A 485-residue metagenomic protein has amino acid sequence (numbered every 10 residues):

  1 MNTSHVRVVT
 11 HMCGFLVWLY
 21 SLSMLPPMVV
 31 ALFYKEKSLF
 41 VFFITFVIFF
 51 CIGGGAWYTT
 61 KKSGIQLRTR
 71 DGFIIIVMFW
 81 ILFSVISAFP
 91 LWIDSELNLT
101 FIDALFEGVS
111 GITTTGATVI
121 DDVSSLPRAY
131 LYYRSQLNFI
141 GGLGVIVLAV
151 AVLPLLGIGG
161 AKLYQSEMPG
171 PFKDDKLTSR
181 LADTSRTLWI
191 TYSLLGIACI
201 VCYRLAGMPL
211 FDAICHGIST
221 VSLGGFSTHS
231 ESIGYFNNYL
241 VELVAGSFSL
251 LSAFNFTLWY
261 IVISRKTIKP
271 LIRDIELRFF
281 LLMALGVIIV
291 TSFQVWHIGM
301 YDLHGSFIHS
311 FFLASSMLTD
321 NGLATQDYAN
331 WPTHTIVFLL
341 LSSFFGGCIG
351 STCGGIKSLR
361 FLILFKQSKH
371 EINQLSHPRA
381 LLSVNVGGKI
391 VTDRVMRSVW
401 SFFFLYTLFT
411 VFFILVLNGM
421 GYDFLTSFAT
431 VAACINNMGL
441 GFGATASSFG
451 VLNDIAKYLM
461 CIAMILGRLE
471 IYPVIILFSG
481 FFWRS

Functional and structural regions predicted by a protein language model:
M1-S485: Membrane-proximal intracellular helices of multi-pass ion channels
